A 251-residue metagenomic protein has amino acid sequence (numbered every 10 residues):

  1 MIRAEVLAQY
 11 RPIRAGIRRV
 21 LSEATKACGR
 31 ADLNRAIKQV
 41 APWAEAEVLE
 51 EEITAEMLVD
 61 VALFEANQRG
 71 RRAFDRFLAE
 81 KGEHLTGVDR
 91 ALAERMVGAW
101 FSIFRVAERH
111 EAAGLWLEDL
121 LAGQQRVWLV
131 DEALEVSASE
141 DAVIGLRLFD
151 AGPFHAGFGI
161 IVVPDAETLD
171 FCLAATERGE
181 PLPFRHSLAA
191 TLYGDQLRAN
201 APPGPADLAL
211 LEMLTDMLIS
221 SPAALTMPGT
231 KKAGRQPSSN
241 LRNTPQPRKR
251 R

Functional and structural regions predicted by a protein language model:
M1-A112, Q124, V136-R251: Mixed-charge, low-complexity intrinsically disordered regions
A113-L117: Short aromatic-glycine-enriched beta-strand elements
Q124-V130: A short macromolecule-binding patch
E132-L134: Short, conserved secondary-structure segments in the cores of folded domains
